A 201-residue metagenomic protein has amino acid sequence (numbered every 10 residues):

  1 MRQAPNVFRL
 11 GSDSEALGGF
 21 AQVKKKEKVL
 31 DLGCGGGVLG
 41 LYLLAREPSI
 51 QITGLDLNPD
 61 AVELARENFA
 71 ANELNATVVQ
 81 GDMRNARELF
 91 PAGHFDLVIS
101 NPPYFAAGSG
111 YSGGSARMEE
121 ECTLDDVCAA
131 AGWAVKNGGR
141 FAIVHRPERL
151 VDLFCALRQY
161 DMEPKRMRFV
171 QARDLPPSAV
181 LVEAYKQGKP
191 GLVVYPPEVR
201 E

Functional and structural regions predicted by a protein language model:
R2, N6, T123-P177: Conserved Class I SAM-dependent methyltransferase catalytic core
E27-G33: Conserved class I S-adenosyl-L-methionine
G36-S49: Conserved SAM-binding loop of SAM-dependent methyltransferases across substrates and taxa, primarily the Class I
Q51-D56: Conserved SAM-binding motif I beta-strand of class I
A65-R66: Conserved SAM-binding loop
E73-M83: Conserved SAM-binding strand-loop segment of SAM-dependent methyltransferases
L89-L97: A short acidic, Gly/Pro-enriched loop at the edge of an enzyme's catalytic core that lines a small-molecule cofactor
P102-A130, G138: Mobile active-site "lid"/loop adjacent to the S-adenosyl-L-methionine
